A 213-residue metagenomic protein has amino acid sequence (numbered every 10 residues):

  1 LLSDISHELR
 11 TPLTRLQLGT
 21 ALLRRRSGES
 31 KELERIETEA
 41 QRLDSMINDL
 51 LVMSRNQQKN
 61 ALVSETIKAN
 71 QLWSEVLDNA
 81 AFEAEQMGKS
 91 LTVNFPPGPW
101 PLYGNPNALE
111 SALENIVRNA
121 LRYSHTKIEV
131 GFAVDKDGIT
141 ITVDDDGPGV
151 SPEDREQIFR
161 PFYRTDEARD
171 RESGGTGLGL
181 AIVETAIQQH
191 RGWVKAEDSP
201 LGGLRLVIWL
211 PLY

Functional and structural regions predicted by a protein language model:
T38-L43: Short alpha-helical segment of the dimerization/phosphotransfer core of two-component systems
Q58-V63, P101-G104: Conserved micro-motifs of the catalytic ATP-binding
V63-D78: A conserved beta-strand-to-alpha-helix junction within the catalytic ATP-binding
E65, S90-W100, L201: Conserved catalytic submotifs in the C-terminal HATPase_c
T126, R191-G192: Conserved glycine-rich
K127-D137: Short beta-strand/loop element within the Bergerat-fold HATPase_c
V150-F162: Short conserved segment of the HATPase_c
